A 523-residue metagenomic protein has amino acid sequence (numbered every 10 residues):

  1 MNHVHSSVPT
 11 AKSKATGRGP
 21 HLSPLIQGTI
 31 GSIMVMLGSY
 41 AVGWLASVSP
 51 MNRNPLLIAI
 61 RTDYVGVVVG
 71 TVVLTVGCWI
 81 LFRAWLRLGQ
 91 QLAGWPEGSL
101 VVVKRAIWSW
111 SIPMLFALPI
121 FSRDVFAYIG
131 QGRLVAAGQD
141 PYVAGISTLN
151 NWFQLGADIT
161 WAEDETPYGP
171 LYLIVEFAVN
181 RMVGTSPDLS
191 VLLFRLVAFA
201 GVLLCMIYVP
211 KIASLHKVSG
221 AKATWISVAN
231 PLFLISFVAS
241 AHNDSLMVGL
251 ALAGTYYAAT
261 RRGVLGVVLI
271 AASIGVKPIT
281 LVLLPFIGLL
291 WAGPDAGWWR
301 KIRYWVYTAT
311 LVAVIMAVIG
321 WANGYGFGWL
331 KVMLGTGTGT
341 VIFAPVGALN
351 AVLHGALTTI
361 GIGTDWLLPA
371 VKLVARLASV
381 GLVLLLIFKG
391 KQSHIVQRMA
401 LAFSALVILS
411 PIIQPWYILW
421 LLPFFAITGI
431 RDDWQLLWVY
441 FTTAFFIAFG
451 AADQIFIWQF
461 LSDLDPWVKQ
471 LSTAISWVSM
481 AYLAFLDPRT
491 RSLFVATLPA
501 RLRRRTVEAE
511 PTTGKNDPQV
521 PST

Functional and structural regions predicted by a protein language model:
N2-L74, T308, V312, M316-M399 (+3 more regions): Transmembrane helical bundles and short interhelical boundary loops of multi-pass, membrane-embedded
I30-S47, L74-V125, Q139-D140, L311-G324 (+1 more regions): Transmembrane signal-anchor helices characteristic of membrane glycosylation enzymes that use polyprenol
S32-I33, V76-L88, L189-H216, V248-G249 (+1 more regions): Transmembrane-helix motifs of polytopic, lipid-linked glycan transferases
P96-R195, F199: Intramembrane catalytic core of multi-pass membrane enzymes that act on lipidic substrates
I107, F199-A200, I212, H216 (+3 more regions): Membrane-embedded helix bundles of polyisoprenyl
T160, D164, Y168, V179 (+6 more regions): Membrane-embedded glycan-lipid processing machinery
N243, V264, V268-A292, V318 (+1 more regions): Transmembrane helices and adjacent periplasmic/lumenal helix-loop junctions of polyprenol-phosphate-dependent
L283-A313: Perimembrane helix-loop-helix junctions
